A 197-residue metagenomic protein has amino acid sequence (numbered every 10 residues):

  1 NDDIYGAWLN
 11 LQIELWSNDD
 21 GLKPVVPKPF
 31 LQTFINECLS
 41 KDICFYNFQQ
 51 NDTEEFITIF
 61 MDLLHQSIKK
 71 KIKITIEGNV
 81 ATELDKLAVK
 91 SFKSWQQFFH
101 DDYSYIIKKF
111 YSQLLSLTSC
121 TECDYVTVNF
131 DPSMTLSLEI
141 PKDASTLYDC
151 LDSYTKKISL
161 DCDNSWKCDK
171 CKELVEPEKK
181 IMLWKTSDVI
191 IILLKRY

Functional and structural regions predicted by a protein language model:
N1-Y197: Deubiquitinase catalytic domains
